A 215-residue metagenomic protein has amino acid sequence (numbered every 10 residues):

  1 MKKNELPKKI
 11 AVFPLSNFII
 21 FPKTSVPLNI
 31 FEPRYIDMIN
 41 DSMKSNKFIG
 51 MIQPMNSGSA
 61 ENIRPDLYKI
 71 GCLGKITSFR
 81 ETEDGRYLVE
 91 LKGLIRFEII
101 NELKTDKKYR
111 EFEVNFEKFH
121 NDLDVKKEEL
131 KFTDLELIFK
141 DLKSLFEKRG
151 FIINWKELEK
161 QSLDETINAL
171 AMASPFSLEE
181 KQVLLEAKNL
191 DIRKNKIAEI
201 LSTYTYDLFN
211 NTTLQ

Functional and structural regions predicted by a protein language model:
M1-I153, E179, V183, L190-R193 (+1 more regions): Positively charged
L158-F176: Core structural elements
K160-L163, L185-L190: Small/polar glycine-rich anion-binding or flexible loop at a beta-alpha turn
A171, Q182-L185: Amphipathic alpha-helical segments within well-ordered protein domains
